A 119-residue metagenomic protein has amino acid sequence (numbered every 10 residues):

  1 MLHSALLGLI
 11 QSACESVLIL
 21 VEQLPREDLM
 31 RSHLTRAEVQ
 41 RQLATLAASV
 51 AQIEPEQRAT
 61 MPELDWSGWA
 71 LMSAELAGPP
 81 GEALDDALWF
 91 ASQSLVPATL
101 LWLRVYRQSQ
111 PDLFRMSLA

Functional and structural regions predicted by a protein language model:
M1-A119: Solvent-exposed interaction patches of small proteins and small membrane subunits
